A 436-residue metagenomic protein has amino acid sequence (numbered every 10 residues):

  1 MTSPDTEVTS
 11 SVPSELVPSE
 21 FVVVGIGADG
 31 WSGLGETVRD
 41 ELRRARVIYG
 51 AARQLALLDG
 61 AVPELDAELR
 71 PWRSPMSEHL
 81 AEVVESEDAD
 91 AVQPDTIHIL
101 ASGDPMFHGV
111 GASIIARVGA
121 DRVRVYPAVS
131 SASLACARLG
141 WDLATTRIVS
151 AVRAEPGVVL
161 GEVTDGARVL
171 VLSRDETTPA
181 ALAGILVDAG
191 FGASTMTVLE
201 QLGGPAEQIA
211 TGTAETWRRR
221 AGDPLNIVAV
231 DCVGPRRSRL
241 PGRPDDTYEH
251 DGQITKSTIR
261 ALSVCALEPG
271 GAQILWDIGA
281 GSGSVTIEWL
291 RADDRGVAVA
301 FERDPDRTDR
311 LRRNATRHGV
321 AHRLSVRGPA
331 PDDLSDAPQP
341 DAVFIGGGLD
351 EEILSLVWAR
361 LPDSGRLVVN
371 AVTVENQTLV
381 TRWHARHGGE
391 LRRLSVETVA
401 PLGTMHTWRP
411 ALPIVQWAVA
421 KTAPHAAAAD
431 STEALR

Functional and structural regions predicted by a protein language model:
M1-Y126, S133, P156, R295-A298 (+3 more regions): Class I S-adenosyl-L-methionine
T2-S11, L16-V23, G35-T37, A89-I97 (+2 more regions): A contiguous loop/helix-start segment that scaffolds small-molecule binding in enzyme catalytic cores
S102-G166, D332, D341, R386-E397 (+2 more regions): Class I SAM-dependent methyltransferase SAM-binding "motif I" and its flanking Rossmann-like core
V228-V233, G403-R436: Core SAM-dependent methyltransferase catalytic element
A272-G281: Conserved class I S-adenosyl-L-methionine
S282-D294: Conserved SAM-binding loop of SAM-dependent methyltransferases across substrates and taxa, primarily the Class I
T308-D309, Q377: Short alpha-helix immediately C-terminal to the canonical SAM-binding loop
W358-V415: C-terminal substrate-binding/active-site "lid" region of AdoMet-derived donor-dependent transferases
